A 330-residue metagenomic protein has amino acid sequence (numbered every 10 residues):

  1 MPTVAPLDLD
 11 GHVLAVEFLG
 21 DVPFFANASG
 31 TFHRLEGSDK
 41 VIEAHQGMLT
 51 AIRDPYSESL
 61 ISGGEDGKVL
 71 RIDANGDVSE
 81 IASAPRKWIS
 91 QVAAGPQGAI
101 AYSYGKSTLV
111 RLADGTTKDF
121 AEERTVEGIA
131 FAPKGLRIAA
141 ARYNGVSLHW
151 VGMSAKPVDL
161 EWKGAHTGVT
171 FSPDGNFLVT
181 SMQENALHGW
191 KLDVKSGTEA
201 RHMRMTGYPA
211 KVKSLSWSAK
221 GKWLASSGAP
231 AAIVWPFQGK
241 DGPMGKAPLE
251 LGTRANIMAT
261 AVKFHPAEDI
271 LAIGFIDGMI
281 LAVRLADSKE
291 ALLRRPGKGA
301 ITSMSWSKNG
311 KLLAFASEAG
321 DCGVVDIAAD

Functional and structural regions predicted by a protein language model:
M1-D330: WD40-repeat beta-propeller superdomains and closely related acidic/aromatic-rich repeat-like regions
